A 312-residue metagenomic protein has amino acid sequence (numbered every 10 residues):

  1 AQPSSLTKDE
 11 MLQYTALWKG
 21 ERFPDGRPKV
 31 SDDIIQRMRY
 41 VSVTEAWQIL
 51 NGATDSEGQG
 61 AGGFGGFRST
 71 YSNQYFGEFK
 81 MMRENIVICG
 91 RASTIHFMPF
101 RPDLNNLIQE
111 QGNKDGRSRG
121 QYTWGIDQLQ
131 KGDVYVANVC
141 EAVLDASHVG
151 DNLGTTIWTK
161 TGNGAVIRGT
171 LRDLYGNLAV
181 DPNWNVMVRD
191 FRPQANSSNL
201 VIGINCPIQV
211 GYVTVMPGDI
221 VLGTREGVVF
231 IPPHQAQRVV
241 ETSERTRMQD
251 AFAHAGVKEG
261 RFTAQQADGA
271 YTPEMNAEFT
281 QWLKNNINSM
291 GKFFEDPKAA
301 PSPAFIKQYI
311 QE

Functional and structural regions predicted by a protein language model:
Q2-Q48: N-terminal pre-domain segments of enzymes
G26, I157, D219-V221: Buried hydrophobic positions in well-ordered alpha/beta secondary-structure cores of metabolic enzymes
M38-E45, I49-L50, Q59-P217, I231-E312: Feature captures the catalytic cores and cofactor-binding loops of soluble hydro-lyases/lyases that act on carboxylate
G203, G223-T224: Short, solvent-exposed loop/turn segments at the edges of secondary structure
V215, L222-G223: A structural signal for short secondary-structure junctions
E226-V229: Channel- or pocket-lining gating/hinge segments that regulate access to a cavity or pore
